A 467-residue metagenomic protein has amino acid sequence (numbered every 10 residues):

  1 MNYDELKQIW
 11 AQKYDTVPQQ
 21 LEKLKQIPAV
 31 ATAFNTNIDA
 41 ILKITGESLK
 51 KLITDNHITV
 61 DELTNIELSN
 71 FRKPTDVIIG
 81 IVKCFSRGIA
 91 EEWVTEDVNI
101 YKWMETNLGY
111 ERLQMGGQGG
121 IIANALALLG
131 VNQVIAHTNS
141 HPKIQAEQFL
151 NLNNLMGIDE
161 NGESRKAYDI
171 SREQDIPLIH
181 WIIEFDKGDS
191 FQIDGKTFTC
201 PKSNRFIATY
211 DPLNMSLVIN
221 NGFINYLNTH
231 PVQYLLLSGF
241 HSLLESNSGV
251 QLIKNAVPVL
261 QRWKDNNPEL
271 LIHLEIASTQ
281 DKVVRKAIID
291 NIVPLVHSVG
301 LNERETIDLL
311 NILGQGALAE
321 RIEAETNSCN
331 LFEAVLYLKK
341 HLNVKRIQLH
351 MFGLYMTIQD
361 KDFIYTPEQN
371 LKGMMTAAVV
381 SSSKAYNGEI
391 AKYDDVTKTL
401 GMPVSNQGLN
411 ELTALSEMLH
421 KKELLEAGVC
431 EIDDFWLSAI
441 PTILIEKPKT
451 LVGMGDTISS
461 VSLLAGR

Functional and structural regions predicted by a protein language model:
M1-T457, S462-R467: Ribokinase/PfkB-type carbohydrate-kinase core domain
